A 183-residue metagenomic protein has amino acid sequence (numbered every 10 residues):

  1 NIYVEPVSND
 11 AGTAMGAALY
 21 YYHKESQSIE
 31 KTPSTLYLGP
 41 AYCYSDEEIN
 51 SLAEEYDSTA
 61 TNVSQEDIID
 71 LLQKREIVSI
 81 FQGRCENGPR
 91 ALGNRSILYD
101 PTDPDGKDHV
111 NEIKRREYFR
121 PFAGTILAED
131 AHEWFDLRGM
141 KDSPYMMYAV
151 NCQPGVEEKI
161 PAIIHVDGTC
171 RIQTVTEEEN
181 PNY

Functional and structural regions predicted by a protein language model:
I2-Y183: Flexible beta->alpha loop and helix N-cap segments adjacent to enzyme active/binding sites
